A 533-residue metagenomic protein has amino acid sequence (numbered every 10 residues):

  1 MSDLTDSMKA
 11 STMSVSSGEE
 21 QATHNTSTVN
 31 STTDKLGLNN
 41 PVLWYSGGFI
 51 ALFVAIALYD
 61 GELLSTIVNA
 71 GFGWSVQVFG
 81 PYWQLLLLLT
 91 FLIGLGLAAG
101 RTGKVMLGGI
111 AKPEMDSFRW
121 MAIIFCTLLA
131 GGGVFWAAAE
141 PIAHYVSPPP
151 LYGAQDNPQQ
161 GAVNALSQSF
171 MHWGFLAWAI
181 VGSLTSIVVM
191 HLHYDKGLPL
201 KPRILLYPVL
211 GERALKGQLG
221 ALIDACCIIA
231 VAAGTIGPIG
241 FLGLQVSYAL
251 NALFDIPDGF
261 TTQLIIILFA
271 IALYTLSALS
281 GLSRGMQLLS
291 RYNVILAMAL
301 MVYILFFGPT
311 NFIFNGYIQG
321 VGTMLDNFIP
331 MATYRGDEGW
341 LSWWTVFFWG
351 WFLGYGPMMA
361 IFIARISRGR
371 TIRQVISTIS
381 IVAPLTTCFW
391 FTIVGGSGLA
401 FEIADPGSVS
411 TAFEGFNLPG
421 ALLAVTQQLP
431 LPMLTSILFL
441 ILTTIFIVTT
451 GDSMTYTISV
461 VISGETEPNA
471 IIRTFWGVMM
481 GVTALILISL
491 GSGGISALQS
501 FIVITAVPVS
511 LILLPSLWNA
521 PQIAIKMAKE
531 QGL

Functional and structural regions predicted by a protein language model:
S2-G161, V302, F306, L514-A528 (+1 more regions): N-terminal alpha-helical transmembrane segments of multi-pass membrane transport and channel/translocase proteins
G18, N25, V29-L58, F91-I93 (+9 more regions): Helix-loop-helix module between adjacent transmembrane segments
H24-T33, T66-F72, A99-F118, I142-S167 (+5 more regions): Flexible loop linkers connecting adjacent transmembrane helices in multi-pass alpha-helical membrane transporters
T28-K35, D60-S75, G94-E114, A165-W173 (+6 more regions): Membrane-water interface regions at transmembrane-helix termini and the short interhelical loops of multi-pass membrane
L38-Y45, G103-A122, N311, N315 (+5 more regions): C-terminal membrane-solvent junction of multi-pass transporters and transport-like membrane proteins
N40-G48, W74-T90, M121, A162-Y194 (+2 more regions): Extracellular loop-to-transmembrane helix junctions
F49, Y82-A98, A297-G308, T386-G396 (+3 more regions): Hydrophobic alpha-helical segments of multi-pass membrane transport proteins
A214-L222, C227-R370, S377, V382-S436: Membrane-embedded translocation segments of transport machinery
